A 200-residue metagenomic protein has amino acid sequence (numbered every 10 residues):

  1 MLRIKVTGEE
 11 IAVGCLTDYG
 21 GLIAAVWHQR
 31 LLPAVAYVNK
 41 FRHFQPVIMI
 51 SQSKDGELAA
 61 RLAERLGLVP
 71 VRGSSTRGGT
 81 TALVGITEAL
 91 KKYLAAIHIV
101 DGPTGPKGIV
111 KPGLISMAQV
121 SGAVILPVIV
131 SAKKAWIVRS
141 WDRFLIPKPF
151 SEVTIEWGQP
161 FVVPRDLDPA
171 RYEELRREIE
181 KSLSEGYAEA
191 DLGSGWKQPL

Functional and structural regions predicted by a protein language model:
M1-G21, R30-P33: A short, well-structured juxtamembrane/interface segment
L2-I4, L22, P46, A96 (+1 more regions): A broad, low-specificity signal marking well-ordered, structured residues that form hydrophobic/aromatic
K5-T7, V71, E156: General small-molecule cofactor/ligand-binding pocket signal
V6-G8, V26-H28, I50, Q159 (+1 more regions): Pocket-edge structural micro-motifs
L16, F44, R65, V69 (+1 more regions): Non-catalytic C-terminal accessory region of glycerolipid acyltransferases and related lyso-lipid remodeling enzymes
G20-R77: Catalytic core of membrane glycerolipid acyltransferases/transacylases, capturing the structured, soluble-facing
